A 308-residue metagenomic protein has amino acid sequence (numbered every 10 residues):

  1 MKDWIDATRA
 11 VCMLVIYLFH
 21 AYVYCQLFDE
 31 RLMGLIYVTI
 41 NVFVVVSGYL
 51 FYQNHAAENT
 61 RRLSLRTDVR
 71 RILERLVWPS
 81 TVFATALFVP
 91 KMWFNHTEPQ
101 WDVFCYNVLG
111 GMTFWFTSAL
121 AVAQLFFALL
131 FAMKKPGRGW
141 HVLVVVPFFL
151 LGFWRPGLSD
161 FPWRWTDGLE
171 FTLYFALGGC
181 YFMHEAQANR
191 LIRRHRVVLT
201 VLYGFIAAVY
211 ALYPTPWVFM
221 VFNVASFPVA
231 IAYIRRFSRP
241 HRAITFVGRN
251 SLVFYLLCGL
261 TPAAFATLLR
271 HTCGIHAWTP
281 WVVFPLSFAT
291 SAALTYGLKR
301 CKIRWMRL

Functional and structural regions predicted by a protein language model:
M1-L308: Alpha-helical transmembrane segments and their immediate juxtamembrane cytosolic regions
